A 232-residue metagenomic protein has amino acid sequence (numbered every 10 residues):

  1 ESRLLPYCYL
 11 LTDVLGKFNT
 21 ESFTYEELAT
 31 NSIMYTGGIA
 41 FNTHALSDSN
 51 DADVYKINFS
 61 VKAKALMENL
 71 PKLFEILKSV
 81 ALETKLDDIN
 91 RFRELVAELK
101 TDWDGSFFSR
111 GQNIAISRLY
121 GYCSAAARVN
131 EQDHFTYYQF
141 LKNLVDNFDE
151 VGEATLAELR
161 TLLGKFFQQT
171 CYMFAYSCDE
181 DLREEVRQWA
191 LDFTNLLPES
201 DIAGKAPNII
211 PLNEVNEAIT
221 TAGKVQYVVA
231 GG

Functional and structural regions predicted by a protein language model:
E1, T30-P207: Charge-rich, well-structured scaffold segments of protease-associated domains
E1-P6, A222-Q226: Active-site-adjacent "gating/activation" loops or surface patches in catalytic cores
S2-N31, E75-L77: Active/ligand-binding-proximal structured segments within catalytic/core domains that scaffold catalytic residues
A206-V228: Glycine-rich, aromatic-lined ligand/substrate-binding cores of catalytic and carbohydrate-binding domains
